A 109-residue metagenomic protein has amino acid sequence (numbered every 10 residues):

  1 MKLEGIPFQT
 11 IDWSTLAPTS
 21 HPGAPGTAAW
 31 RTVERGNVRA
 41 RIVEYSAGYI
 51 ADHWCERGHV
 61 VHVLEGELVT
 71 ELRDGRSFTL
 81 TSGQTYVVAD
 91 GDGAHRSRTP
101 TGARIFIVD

Functional and structural regions predicted by a protein language model:
M1-I42: A short, N-terminal "cap"/entry segment at the start of jelly-roll beta-barrel domains of the cupin/DSBH fold
S14-L16, S46-G48, S82-V87: A short, sequence-level motif marking secondary-structure junctions
G36-C55, A89-D92: Conserved short histidine dyad/triad with adjacent acidic residue
Y45, W54-T70: Short, conserved beta-strand element in jelly-roll/cupin
D52-H53, T70-E71, V88-A89, G93-P100: Short beta-strand His + acidic residue motifs that chelate non-heme Fe in jelly-roll/DSBH and cupin folds
D74-G91: Short acidic-glycine-tyrosine-enriched beta hairpin
T85-V88, T101-D109: A short hydrophobic beta-strand segment most commonly corresponding to one strand of the jelly-roll/cupin
